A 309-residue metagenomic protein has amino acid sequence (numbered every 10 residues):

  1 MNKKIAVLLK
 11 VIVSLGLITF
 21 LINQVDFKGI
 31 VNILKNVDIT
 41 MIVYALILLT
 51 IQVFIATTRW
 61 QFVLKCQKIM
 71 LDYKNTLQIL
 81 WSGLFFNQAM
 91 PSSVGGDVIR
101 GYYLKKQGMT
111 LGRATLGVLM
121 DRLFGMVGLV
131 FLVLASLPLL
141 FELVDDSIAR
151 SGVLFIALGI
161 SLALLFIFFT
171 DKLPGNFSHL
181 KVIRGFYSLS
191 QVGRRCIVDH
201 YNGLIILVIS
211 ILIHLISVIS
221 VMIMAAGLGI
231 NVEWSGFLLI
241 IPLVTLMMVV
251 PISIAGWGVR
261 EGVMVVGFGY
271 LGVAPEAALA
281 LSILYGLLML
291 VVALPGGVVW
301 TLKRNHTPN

Functional and structural regions predicted by a protein language model:
M1-W81, L139, L143-V249, A280-N309: Predominantly cytoplasmic-facing regulatory/coupling regions of multi-pass membrane proteins
Q67-K68, I99, K106-M109, L228-G229 (+1 more regions): Short helix-loop-helix connector
K74-Q78, S92, G96-D97, Q107-L123 (+1 more regions): Membrane-interface alpha-helices at helix entry/exit sites of multi-pass transporters
G83-S92, P242-W257, E261: Transmembrane alpha-helix interface/packing and boundary motifs in multi-pass membrane proteins, characterized by
G96-K105, I254-G269, I283: Re-entrant/interfacial helical elements at transmembrane boundaries that shape and gate the permeation pathway
I99-Y103, T115-V118, V130, I209 (+1 more regions): Hydrophobic alpha-helical membrane segments of integral membrane proteins
L119-L139: Hydrophobic alpha-helical transmembrane segments of ABC transporter permease domains
